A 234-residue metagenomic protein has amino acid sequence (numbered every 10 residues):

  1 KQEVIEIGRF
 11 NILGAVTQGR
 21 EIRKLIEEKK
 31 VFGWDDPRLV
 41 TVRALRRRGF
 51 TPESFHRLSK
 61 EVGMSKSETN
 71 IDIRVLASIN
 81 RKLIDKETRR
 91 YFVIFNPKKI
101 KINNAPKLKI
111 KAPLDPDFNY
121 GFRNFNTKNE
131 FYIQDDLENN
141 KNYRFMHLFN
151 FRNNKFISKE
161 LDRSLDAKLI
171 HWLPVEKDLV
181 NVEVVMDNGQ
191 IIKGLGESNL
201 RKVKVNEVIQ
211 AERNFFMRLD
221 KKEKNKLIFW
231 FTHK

Functional and structural regions predicted by a protein language model:
K1-K234: Catalytic adenosine-cofactor/nucleotide-binding cores of aminoacyl-tRNA synthetases and other
